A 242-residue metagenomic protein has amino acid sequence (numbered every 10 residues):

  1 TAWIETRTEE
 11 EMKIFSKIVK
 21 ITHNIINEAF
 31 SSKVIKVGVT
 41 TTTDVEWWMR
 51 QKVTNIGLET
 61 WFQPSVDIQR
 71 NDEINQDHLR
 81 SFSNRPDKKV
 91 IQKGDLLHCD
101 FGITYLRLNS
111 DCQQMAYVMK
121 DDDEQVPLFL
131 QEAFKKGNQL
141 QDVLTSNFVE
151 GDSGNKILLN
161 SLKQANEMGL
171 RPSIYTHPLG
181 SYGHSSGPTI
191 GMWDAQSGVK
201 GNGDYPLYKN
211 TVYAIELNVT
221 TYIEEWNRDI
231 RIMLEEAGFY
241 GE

Functional and structural regions predicted by a protein language model:
T1-E242: Active-site neighborhoods and metal-handling regions in enzymes and metal-associated proteins
